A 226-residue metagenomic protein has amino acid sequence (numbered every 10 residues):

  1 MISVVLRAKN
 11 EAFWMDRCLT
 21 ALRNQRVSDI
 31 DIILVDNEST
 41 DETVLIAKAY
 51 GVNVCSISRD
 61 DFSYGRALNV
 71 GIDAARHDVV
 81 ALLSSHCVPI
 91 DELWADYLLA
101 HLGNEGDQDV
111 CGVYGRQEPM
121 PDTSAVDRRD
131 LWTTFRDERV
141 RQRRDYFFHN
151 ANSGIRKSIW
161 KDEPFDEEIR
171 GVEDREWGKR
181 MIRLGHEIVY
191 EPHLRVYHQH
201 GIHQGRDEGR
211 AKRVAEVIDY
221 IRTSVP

Functional and structural regions predicted by a protein language model:
T20-D29: Short, acidic, metal-binding catalytic loop of nucleotide-sugar glycosyltransferases
D36-V44, V88: A conserved acidic beta->alpha catalytic loop
S58-A75: Glycine-rich, basic loop-to-helix element that forms the pyrophosphate-binding segment of sugar-nucleotide handling
D78-V88: Short beta-strand-to-loop acidic/aromatic patch adjacent to the donor-nucleotide binding site
V88, E92-V126: Conserved donor NDP-sugar-binding/catalytic core segment of glycosyltransferases
P119-M120, D137-I155, R170, E176: A recurrent flexible, glycine/aromatic-enriched loop bordering the glycosyltransferase active site that acts as
S153, I159, E163, E168-R195: A short, conserved alpha-helix in the catalytic core of glycosyltransferases
L194, G205-P226: Catalytic core of nucleotide-sugar-dependent glycosyltransferases
